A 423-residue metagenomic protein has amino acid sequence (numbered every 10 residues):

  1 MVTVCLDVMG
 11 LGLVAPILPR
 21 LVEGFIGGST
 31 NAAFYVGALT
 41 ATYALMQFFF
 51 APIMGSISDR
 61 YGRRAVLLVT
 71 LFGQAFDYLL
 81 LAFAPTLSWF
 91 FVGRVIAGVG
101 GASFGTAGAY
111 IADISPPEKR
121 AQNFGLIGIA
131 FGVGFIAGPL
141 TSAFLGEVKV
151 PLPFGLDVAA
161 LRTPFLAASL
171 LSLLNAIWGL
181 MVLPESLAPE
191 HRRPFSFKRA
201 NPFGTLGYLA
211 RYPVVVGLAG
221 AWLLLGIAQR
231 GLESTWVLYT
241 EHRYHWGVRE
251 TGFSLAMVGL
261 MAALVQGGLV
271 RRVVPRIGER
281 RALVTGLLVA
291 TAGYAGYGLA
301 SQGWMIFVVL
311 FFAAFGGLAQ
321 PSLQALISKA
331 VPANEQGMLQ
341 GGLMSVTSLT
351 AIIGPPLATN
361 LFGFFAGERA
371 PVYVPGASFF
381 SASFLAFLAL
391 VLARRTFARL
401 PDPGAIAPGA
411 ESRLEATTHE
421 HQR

Functional and structural regions predicted by a protein language model:
I17-A33, S234-T251: Short amphipathic helix-loop junctions that connect adjacent transmembrane helices in Major Facilitator Superfamily/SLC
F48-L87: Conserved MFS/SLC helix-loop-helix module at the cytosolic interface between two early adjacent transmembrane helices
F50-G62, V265-E279: Helix-to-loop junctions at the C-terminal end of transmembrane segments in multipass secondary transporters
G93-G132: Cytoplasmic helix-loop-helix junction between adjacent transmembrane helices in 12-TM secondary transporters
E147-S169, N360-L385: A membrane-interface helix-boundary motif in multi-pass transporters
A176-V182, F380-E411: Multi-pass alpha-helical transporter architecture, strongest for 12-TM Major Facilitator/SLC carriers used
P184-G220, R243, G409-R423: Juxtamembrane intracellular "pre-TM" segments in multi-pass secondary transporters
R280-L323: C-terminal transmembrane helical hairpin of 12-TM major facilitator-type secondary transporters
